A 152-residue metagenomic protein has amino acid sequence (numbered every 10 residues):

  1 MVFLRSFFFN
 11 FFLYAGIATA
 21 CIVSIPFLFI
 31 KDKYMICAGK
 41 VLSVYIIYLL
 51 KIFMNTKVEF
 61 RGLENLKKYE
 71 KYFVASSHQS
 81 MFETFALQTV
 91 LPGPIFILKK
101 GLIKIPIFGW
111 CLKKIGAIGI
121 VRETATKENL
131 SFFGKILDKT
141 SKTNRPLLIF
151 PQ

Functional and structural regions predicted by a protein language model:
M1-E59, W110-I115: A transmembrane-helix-recognition feature enriched in membrane-embedded lipid enzymes and envelope glyco-/phospholipid
K57-Q152: Soluble catalytic domains of membrane acyltransferases
